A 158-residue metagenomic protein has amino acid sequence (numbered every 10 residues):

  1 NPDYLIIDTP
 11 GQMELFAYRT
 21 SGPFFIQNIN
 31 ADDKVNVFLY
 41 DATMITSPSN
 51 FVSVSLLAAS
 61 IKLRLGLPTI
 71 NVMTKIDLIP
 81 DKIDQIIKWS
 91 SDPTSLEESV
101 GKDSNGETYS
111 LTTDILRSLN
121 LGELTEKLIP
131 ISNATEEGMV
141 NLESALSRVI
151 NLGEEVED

Functional and structural regions predicted by a protein language model:
N1-Y4, T9, Y18-I45, L57-N71: Inter-motif core of Ras-like GTPase G domains
Q12, I45, L78: Residues immediately C-terminal
L39, P48-D158: Conserved GTP-binding G-domain of TRAFAC-class P-loop NTPases and closely related GTPase folds
